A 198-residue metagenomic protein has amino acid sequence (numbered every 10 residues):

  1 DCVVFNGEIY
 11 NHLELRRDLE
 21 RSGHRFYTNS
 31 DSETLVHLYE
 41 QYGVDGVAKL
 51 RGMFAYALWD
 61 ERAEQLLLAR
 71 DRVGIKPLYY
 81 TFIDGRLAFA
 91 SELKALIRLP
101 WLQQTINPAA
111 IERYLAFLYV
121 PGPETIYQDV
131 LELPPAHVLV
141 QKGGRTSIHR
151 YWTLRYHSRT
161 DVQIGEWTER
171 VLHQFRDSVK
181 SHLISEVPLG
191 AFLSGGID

Functional and structural regions predicted by a protein language model:
D1-D198: Cysteine-centered catalytic environments shared across enzyme families
